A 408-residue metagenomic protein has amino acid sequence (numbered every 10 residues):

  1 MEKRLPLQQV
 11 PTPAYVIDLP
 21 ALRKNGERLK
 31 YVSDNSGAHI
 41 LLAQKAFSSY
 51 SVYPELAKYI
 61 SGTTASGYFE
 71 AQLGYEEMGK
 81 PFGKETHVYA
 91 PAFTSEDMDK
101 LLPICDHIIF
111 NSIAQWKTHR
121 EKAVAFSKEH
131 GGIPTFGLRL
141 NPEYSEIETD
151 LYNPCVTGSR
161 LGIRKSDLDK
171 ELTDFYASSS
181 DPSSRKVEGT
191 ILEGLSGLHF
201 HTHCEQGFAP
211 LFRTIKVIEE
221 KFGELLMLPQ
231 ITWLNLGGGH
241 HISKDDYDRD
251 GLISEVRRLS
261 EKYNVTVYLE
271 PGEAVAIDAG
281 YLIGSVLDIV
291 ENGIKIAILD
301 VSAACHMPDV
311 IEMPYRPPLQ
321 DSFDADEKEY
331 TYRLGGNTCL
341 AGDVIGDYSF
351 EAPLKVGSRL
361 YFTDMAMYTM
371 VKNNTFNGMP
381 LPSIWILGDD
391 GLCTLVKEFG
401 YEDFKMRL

Functional and structural regions predicted by a protein language model:
E2-K80, Y89-A92, S302, F350-T363 (+1 more regions): N-terminal capping/small domains of soluble enzymes
R4-V10, S196-T202, G237: A short small-residue
L22, K45, G74, L138 (+5 more regions): Conserved, mostly hydrophobic/aromatic
A38-W233, Y247, E255: Active-site-proximal beta-alpha core segment in soluble small-molecule metabolic enzymes
E96, K221, M227-Y281: Glycine-rich phosphate/ribose-binding loops and adjacent secondary-structure elements that form binding surfaces
T118, E146, F208, K244 (+3 more regions): Glycine/Thr-rich phosphate-binding loops of Rossmann-like dinucleotide-binding domains
L140-Y144, T202-Q206, H240, E273-V275 (+2 more regions): Glycine-rich beta-alpha junction loops
E255, T266-L408: Charged (often Lys/Glu-rich) extended helix/loop segments that serve as interaction or gating elements
